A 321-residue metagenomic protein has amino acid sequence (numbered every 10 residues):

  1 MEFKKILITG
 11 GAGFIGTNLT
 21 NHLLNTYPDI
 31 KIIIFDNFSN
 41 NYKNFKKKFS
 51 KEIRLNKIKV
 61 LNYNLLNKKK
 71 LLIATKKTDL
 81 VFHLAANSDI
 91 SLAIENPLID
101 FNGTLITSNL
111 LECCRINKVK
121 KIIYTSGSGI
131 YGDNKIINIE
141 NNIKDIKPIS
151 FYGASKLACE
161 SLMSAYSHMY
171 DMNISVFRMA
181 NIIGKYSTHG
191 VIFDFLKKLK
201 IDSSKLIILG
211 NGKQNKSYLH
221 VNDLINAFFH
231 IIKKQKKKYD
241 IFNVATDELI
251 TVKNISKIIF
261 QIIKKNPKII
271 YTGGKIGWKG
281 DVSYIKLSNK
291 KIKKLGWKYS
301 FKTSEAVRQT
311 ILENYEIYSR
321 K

Functional and structural regions predicted by a protein language model:
M1-I182: N-terminal Rossmann-like NAD(P)+-binding domain of SDR-like oxidoreductases, especially those catalyzing
N21, Y63, K200-K321: C-terminal substrate-binding subdomain of Rossmann-fold SDR/epimerase-dehydratase oxidoreductases
K69-L72, S91, L98, S108 (+7 more regions): Residues in well-ordered alpha-helical elements
I73-A74, C113, L157, K198 (+3 more regions): CheY-like receiver
I137, H189-K198: A glycine/serine/threonine-rich, flexible loop-to-helix segment that serves as the NAD(P) cofactor-binding "lid"
A158, L162, Y166, F195 (+2 more regions): Hydrophobic alpha-helix immediately C-terminal to the catalytic Tyr-X-X-X-Lys motif of short-chain
